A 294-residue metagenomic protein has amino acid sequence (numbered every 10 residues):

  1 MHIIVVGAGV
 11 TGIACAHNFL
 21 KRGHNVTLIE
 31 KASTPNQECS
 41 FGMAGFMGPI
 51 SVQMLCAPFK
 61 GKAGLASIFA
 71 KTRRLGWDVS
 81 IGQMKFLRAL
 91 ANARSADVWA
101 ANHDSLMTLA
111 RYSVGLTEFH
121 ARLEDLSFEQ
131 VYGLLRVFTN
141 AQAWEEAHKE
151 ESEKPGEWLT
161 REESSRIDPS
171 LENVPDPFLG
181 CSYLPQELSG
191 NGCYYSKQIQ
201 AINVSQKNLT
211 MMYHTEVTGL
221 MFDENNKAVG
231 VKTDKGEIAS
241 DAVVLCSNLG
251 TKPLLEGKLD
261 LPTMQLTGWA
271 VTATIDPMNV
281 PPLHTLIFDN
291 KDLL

Functional and structural regions predicted by a protein language model:
H2-L28: N-terminal Rossmann-like FAD-binding beta1-loop-alpha1 element of flavoenzymes
V5, V10, S40-I50: Short, conserved active-site loops that position catalytic residues or coordinate cofactors/metal ions across diverse
T11, T34, G250: Conserved Rossmann-like nucleotide-cofactor binding loop
K21-F41: Glycine-rich FAD pyrophosphate-binding loop
E30, T160, Y213-T215: Short loop/edge segments at beta-strand edges and connector loops that shape dinucleotide/nucleotide cofactor-binding
M43-S51, L55-N92, T215-A228, E237-L294: Active-site substrate-recognition segment that forms the wall of the catalytic cavity or substrate channel
F86-Q198: Rossmann-like flavin
P175-D234, I238-A242: Helical element adjacent to the flavin cofactor pocket in flavoenzyme catalytic cores
